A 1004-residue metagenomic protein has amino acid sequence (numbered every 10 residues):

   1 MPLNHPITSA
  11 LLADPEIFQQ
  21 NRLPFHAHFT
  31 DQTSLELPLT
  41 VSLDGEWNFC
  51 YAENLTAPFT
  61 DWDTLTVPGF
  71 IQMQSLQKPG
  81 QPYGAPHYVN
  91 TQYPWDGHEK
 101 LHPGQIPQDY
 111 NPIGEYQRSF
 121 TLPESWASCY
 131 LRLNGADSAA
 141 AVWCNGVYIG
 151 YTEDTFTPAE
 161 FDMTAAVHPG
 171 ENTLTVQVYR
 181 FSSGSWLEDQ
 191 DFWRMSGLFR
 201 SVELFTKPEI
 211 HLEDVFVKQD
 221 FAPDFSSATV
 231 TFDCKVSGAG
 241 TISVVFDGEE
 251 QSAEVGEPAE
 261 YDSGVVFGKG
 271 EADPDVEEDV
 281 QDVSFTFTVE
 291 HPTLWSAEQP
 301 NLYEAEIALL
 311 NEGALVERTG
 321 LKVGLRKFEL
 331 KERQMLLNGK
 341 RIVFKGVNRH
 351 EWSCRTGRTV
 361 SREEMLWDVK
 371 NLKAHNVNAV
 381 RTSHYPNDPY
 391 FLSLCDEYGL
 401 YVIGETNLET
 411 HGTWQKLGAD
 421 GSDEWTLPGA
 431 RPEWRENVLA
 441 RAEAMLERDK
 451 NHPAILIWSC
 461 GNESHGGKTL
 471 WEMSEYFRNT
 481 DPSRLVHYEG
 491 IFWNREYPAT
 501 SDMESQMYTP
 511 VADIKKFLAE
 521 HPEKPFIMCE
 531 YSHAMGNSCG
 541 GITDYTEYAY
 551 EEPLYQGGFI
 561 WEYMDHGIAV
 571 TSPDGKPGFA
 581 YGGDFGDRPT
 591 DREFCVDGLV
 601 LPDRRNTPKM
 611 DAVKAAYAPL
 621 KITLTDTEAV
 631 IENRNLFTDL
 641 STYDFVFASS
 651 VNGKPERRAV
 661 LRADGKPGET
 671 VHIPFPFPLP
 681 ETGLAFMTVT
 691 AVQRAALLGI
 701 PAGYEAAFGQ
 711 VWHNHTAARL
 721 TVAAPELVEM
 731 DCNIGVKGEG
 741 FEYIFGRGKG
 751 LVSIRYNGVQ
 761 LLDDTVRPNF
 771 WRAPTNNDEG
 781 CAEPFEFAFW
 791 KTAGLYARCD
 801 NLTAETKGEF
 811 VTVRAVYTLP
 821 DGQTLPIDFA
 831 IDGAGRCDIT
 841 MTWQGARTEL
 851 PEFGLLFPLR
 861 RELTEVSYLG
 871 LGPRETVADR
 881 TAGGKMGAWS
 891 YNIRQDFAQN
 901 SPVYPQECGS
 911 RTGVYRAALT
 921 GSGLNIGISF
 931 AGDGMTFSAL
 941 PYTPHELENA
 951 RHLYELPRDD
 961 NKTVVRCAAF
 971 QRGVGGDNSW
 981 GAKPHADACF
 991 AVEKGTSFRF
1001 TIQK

Functional and structural regions predicted by a protein language model:
P2-L35, L76-Q77, V147, W186 (+3 more regions): Extended substrate-binding grooves/exosites of carbohydrate-active enzymes
L3-I7, L12, E16-Q19, D31-S34 (+9 more regions): Accessory beta-strand-rich segments of carbohydrate-active enzymes
P6, P82-I106, E153-T155, M163 (+10 more regions): An acidic-aromatic loop/edge-strand motif
I71-Q74, Y83-V89, R180, S296 (+2 more regions): Beta-strand/loop-rich accessory regions of lumenal/periplasmic or secreted enzymes, predominantly carbohydrate-active
Y116-R118, T157-F161, Q281-F287, E669-F675 (+1 more regions): Short strand-edge motifs at loop-to-beta-strand transitions and within beta-strands of extracellular beta-rich domains
A127, V167-E171, V289-L302, P680-F686: Short glycine/proline/serine/threonine-rich loop/turn segments at secondary-structure transition edges
V142-C144, S227-G270, V283, A305 (+3 more regions): Beta-strand-rich binding/interaction modules
E188-H211, H566, G575-L624, R634-T642 (+6 more regions): Catalytic cores of secreted or luminal carbohydrate-active enzymes
